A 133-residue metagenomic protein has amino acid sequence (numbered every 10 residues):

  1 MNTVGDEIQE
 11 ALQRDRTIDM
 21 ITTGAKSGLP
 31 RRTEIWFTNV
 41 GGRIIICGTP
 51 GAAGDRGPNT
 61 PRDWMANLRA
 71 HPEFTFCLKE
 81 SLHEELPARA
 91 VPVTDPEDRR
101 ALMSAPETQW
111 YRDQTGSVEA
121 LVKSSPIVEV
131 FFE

Functional and structural regions predicted by a protein language model:
M1-D19, G116: Extreme N-terminal tail/first-helix region
M1-D6, R32-T33, N39-I46, L82-P87: Short low-complexity stretches enriched in small and charged residues
M1-V4, L29-F37, L121-F132: Short, charge-rich amphipathic segments
Q9, G24-K26, K79, E119: Residues embedded in well-ordered secondary-structure elements
D15-A53: Short beta-strand segments
P50-E133: Short, structured beta-strand-loop surface elements
